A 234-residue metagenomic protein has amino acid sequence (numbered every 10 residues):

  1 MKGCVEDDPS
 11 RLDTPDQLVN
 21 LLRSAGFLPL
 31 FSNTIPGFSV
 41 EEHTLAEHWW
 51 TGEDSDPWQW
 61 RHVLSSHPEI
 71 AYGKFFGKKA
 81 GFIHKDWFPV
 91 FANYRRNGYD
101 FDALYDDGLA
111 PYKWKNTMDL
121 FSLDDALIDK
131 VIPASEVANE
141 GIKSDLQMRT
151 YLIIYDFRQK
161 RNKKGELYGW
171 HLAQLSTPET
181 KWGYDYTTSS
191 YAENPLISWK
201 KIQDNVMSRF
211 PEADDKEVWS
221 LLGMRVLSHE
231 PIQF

Functional and structural regions predicted by a protein language model:
M1-F234: Long, low-complexity intrinsically disordered regions
